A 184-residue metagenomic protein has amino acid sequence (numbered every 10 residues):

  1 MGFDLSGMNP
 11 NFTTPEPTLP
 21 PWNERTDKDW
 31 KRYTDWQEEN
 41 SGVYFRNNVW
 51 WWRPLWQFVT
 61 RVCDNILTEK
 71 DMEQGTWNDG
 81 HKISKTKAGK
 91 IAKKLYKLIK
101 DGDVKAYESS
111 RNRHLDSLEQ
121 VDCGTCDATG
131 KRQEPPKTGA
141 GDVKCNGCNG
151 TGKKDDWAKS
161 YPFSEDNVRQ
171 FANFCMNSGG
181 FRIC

Functional and structural regions predicted by a protein language model:
M1-C184: Acidic (Asp/Glu-rich) sequence patches and key acidic residues that form negatively charged surfaces used
